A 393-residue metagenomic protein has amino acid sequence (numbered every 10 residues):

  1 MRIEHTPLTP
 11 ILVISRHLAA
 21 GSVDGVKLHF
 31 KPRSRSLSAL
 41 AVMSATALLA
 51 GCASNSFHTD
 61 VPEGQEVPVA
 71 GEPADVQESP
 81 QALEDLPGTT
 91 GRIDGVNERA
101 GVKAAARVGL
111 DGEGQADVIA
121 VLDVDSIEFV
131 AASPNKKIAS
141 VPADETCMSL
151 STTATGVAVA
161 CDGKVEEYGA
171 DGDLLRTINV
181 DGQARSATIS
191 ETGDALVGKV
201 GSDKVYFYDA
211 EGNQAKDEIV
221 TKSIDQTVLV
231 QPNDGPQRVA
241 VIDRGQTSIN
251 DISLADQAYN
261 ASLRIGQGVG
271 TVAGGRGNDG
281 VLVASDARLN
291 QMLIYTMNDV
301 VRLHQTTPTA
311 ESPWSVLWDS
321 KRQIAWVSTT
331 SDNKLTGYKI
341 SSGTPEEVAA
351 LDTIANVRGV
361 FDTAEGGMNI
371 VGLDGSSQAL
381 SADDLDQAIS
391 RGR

Functional and structural regions predicted by a protein language model:
L48-G51: C-terminal motif of bacterial Sec signal peptides marking the signal peptidase cleavage site
A53-S56: Bacterial signal peptide processing site
Q81-E98, P134-P142, G172-N179, G212-I219 (+3 more regions): A short beta-strand motif characteristic of beta-propeller blades
G88-D125: Beta-strand-rich domains and repeat architectures in extracellular enzymes and scaffolds, especially beta-propellers
R99-D111, A143-A154, G182-E191, K222-P232 (+3 more regions): Repeated scaffold domains used in trafficking and secretory/extracellular systems, primarily beta-propellers
Q115-D117, A154-T155, T192-G193, P236-Q237 (+3 more regions): Short coil/turn segments that connect the beta-strands within blades of beta-propeller domains
L122-V124, D162, V200-G201, I242-G245 (+4 more regions): Short loop/turn segments immediately following the C-termini of beta-strands
V357-R393: Blade-level signature of beta-propeller repeat domains, shared across WD40, Kelch, NHL, RCC1 and BNR/Asp-box propellers
